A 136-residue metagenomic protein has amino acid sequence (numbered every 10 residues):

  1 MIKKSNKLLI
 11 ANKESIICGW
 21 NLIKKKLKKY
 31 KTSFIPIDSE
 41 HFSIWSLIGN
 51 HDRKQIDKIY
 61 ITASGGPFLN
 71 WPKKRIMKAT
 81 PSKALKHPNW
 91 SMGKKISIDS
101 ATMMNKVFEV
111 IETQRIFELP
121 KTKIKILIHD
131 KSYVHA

Functional and structural regions predicted by a protein language model:
M1-I17: ADP-ribose/adenylate-binding Rossmann-like module
I2-K4, G19-A84: Rossmann-like NAD(P)H-binding beta-loop-alpha module
A11-N12, I35-I37, L127: Structural motif
S15-I17, H41, S132: Gly/Ser/Thr-rich loops at beta-strand to alpha-helix junctions that form or flank small-molecule/cofactor-binding
I16, W20, I37, M103-E109: Generic structural signal for well-ordered, non-membrane alpha-helical segments in soluble metabolic enzymes
Q55-A136: Internal nucleotide-binding/catalytic subdomain
